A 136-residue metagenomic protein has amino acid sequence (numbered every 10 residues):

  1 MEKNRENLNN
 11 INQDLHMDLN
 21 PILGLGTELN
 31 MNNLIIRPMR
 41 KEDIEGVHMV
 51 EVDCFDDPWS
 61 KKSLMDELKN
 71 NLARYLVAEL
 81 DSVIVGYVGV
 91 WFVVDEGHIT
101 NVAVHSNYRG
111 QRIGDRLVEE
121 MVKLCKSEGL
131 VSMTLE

Functional and structural regions predicted by a protein language model:
M1-E42: Conserved N-terminal entry element of GNAT/NAT acetyltransferase domains
N30, P38-R109, D115-E128: Acetyl-CoA-dependent GNAT
L34, V131-M133: Residue-level recognition of the N-termini of beta-strands and the immediately preceding loop/turn
I99, M133-L135: Conserved hydrophobic beta-strand within the GNAT/NAT acetyltransferase core sheet that lines the active-site cleft
R109, L135-E136: Conserved beta-strand-loop-alpha-helix junction that forms the acyl-donor binding cleft
